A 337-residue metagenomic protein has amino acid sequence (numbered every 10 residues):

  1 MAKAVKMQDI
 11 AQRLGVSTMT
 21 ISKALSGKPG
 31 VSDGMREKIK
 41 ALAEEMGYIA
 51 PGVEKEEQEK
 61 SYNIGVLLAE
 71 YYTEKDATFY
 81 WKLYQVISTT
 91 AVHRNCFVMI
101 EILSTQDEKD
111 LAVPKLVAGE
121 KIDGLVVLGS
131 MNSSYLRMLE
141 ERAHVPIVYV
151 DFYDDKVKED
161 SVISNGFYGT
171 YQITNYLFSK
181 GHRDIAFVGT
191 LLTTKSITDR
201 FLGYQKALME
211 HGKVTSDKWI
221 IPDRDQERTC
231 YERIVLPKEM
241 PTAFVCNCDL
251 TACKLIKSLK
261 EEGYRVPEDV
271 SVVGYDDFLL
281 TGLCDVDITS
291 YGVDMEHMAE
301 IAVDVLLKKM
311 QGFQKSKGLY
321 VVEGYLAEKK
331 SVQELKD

Functional and structural regions predicted by a protein language model:
M1-A2, E59-N175, I234-E239: Alpha-helical recognition/docking segments in bacterial nutrient-uptake and carbohydrate-utilization systems
M1-K60, K336: N-terminal helix-turn-helix DNA-binding module of bacterial transcription factors
S17, I49, D123, H182-I185 (+1 more regions): Short acidic/polar active-site loop segments enriched in Thr and Asp
A69-K82, I100-E108, V162-Q172, V188-Y231 (+4 more regions): Hinge/beta->alpha junction and helix N-cap segments in small-molecule ligand-binding domains
H93-R94, L208-T215, K238-E239, E261-V266: Short helix-capping segments at alpha-helix termini
R183-D184, T215-K218, V266-V272: Short acidic capping loops at alpha-helix termini that bridge into adjacent secondary structure
Y231-D337: Flexible loop/turn connectors
